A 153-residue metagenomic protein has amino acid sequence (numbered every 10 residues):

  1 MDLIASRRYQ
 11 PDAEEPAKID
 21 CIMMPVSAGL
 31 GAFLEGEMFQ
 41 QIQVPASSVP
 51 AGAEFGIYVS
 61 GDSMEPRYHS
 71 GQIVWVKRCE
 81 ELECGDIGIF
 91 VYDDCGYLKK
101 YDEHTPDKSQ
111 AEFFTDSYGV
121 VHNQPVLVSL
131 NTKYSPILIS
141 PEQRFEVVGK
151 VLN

Functional and structural regions predicted by a protein language model:
M1-E14: Helix-turn-helix-like N-terminal two-helix hairpins of bacterial/phage DNA-binding regulators
D2-L3, V26, D86, L127: N-terminal cationic amphipathic segment used for targeting or macromolecule association
R7, M38-Q43, G119, E142: Short, flexible coil/linker elements and helix-boundary hinge sites characteristic of intrinsically disordered
P11-I19, G31: Helix-turn-helix/homeodomain-like alpha-helical modules used for DNA recognition and transcription-factor dimerization
I22-M24, L130: Structured loops at beta-to-helix junctions and adjacent beta-edge loops in soluble globular domains
P25-D62: Short beta-strand/loop turn elements enriched in aromatics
S47-N153: Acidic/glycine-rich C-terminal interaction modules and beta/coil loop segments that lie outside canonical DNA-binding
